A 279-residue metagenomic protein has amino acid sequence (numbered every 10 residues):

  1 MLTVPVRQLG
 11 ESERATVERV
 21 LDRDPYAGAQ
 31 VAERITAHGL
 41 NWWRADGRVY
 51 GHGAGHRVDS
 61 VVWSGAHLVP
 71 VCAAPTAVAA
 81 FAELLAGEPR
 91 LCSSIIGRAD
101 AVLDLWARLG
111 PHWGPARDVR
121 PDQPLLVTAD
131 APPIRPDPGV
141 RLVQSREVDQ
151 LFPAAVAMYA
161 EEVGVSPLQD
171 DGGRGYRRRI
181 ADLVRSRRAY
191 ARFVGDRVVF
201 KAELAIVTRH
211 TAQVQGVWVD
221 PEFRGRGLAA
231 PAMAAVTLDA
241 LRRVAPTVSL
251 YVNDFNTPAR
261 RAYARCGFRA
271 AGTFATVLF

Functional and structural regions predicted by a protein language model:
M1-V31, A131-Q169: Short amphipathic alpha-helix that is part of the acyltransferase structural core
L2-L9, R19, P25, A32-S94 (+1 more regions): Conserved donor-binding loop and adjoining core beta-sheet/short helix segment in diverse acyl/aminoacyl transferases
A54-V58, S64-P138, V277: Acyl-donor-binding surface of acyltransferase catalytic domains
G55-H56, W63-H67, V163-G164, D171-Q215 (+2 more regions): Acetyl-CoA-dependent GNAT
P70, P89-A99, T211, A240-Y251 (+1 more regions): Conserved GNAT acetyl-CoA-binding A-motif
P75-L84, Q215-P221, G225-R242, R260-R265: Conserved acetyl-CoA-binding loop-helix of GNAT-fold acetyltransferases
I96-V102, P221, L250-R260, V277-F279: Conserved beta-strand-loop-alpha-helix junction that forms the acyl-donor binding cleft
D100-D118, A230, D254-G272: Conserved active-site alpha-helix within GNAT-family acetyltransferase domains
